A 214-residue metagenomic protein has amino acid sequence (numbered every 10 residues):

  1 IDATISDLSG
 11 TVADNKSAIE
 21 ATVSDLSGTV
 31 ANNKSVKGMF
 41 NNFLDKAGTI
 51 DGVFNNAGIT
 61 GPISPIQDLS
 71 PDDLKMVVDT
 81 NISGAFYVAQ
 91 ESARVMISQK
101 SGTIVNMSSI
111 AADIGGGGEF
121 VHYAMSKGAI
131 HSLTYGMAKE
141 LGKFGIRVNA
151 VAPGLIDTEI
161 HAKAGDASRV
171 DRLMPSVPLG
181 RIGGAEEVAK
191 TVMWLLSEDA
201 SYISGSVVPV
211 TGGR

Functional and structural regions predicted by a protein language model:
K37, D45, T60-K75, S98 (+2 more regions): Conserved mid-core segment of classical short-chain dehydrogenase/reductases
T49, H131, L141-D157, I203-V208: Conserved Rossmann-fold SDR core element
D51, Q67-Y87, S101, V105 (+2 more regions): Catalytic Tyr-X3-Lys loop
G84, F120-A129: The catalytic Tyr-X3-Lys active-site helix of short-chain dehydrogenase/reductase
A89, S126, T134: Active-site helix of classical SDR
R94, Y135, K139-K143, S201: Alpha-helical segment proximal to the catalytic Tyr-Lys
S109: Residue(s) in the substrate-gating loop at a strand-loop-helix junction that position the organic substrate next
A150, R172-D199, I203, V210-G212: C-terminal helical subdomain
